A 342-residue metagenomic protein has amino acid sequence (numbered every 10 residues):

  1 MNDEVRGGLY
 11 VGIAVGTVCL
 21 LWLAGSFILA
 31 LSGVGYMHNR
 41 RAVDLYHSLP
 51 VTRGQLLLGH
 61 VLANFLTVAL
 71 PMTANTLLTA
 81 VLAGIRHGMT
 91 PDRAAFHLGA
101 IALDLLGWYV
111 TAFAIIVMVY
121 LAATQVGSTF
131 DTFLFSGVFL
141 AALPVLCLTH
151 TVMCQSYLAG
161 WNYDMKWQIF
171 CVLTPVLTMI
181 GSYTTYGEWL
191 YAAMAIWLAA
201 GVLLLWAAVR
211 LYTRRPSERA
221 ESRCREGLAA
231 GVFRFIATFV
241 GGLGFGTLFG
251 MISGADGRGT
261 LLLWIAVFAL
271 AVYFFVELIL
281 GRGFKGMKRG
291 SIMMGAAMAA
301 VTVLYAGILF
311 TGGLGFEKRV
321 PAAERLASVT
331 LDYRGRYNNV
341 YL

Functional and structural regions predicted by a protein language model:
N2-Y10, A95-F96, A142-L228, L243-A266 (+3 more regions): Terminal transmembrane helical anchor/hairpin motif
G7-V15, L62-T129, P144-L146: Secretory targeting signals
I13-A42: Long, hydrophobic alpha-helical segments
G33-L66, A220-E221: Helix-loop-helix units of permease transmembrane domains in multi-pass membrane transporters, especially ABC
R41-V43, A122-A123, G127-F130, A208-G227 (+1 more regions): Cytoplasmic membrane-interface regions of multi-pass membrane proteins
L66-T73, S136-C154, T302, A306: Hydrophobic alpha-helical membrane-insertion segments
F130-L143, A266, R289-T302: Central hydrophobic cores of alpha-helical transmembrane segments in multi-pass integral membrane proteins
R234-G241, V276-F316: Internal/C-terminal transmembrane anchor helices
